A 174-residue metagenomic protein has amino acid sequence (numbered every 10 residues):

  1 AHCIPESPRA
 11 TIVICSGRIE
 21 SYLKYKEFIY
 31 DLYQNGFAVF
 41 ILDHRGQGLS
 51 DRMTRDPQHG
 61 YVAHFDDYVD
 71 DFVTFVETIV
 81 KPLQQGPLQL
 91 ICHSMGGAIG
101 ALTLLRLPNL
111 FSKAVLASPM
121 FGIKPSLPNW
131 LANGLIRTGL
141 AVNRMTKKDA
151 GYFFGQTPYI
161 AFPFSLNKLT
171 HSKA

Functional and structural regions predicted by a protein language model:
A1-P8: Short beta-strand-to-loop junctions in surface cap/lid or active-site-entrance loops
R9, I14-E20: Active-site glycine-rich loops that stabilize anionic/oxyanionic intermediates across multiple enzyme folds
Y22, I29-R55: Conserved alpha/beta-hydrolase
G60-V80: Alpha/beta-hydrolase active-site loop
P82-S94: Alpha/beta-hydrolase fold nucleophile elbow
I99-A174: Alpha/beta-hydrolase-fold enzymes
